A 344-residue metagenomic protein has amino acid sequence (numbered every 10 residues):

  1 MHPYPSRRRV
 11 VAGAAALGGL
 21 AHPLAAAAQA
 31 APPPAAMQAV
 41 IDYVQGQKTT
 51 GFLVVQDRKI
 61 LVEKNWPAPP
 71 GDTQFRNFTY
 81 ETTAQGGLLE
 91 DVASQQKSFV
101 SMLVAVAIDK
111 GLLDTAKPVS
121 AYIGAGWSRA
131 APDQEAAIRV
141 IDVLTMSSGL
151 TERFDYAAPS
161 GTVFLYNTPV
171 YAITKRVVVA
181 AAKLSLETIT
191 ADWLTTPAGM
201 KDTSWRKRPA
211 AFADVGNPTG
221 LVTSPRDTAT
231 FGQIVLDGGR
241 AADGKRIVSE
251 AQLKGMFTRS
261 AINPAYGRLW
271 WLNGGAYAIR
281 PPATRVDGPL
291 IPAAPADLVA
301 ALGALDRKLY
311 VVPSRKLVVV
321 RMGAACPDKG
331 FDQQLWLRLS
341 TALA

Functional and structural regions predicted by a protein language model:
M1-G18: N-terminal secretory signal peptides and thylakoid transit peptides that target proteins across membranes
P3, L24-A36, Q47: C-terminal segment of N-terminal export signals and the immediately downstream linker at the start of the mature
V44-T82, L309-V312, K316-V320: A short, well-structured edge-of-sheet supersecondary motif
R58, F78-T79, G86-D114, T174-V178 (+2 more regions): Active-site SXXK
D91-S94, D109-R153, A180-T219, T223 (+1 more regions): Active-site helix/loop module of the DD-peptidase/beta-lactamase fold, centered on the serine-lysine SxxK catalytic
V170, T174-V177, G220-A241, R307-M322: Active-site-proximal alpha-helical segments within enzyme catalytic domains
D202, T258-V318: Active-site Gly/Thr loop motif
L298-A344: Structured C-terminal helix/loop/strand segments within mature extracytoplasmic catalytic/sensor domains
